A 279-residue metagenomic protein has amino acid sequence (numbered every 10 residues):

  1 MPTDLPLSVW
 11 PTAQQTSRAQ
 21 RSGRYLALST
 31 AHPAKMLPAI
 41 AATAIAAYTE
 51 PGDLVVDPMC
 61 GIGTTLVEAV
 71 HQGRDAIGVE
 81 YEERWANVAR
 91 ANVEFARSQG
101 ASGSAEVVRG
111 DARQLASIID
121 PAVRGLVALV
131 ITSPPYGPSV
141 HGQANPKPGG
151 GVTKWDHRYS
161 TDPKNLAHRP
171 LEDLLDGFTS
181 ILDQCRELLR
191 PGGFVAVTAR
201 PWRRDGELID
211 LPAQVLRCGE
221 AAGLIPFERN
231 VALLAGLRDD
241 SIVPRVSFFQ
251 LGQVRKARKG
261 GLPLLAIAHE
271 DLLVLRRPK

Functional and structural regions predicted by a protein language model:
M1-K279: Class I S-adenosyl-L-methionine-dependent methyltransferase catalytic core
